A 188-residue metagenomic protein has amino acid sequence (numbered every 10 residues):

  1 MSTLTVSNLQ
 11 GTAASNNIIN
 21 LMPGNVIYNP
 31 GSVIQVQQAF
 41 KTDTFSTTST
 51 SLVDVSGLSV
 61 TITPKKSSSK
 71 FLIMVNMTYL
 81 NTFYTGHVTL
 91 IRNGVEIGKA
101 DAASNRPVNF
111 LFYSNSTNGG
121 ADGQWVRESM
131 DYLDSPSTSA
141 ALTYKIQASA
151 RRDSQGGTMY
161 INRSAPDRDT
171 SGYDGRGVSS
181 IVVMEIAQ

Functional and structural regions predicted by a protein language model:
M1, G31-I34, S68, V178: Sequence-level motif detector for i,i+2 pairs with an aromatic at +2
M1, L9, T78-T82: Short linear motifs in intrinsically disordered
M1, V6, A14, Y113-N115 (+1 more regions): Intrinsically disordered, low-complexity segments enriched in Ser/Pro/Gly/Ala and basic residues
T3-F45: Glycine-rich, low-complexity segments
T3-T5, T63, T143: Ser/Thr-centric signal marking residues that sit in or immediately flank functional binding/regulatory motifs
F40, S46-S51, P64-K70, M74-A141 (+1 more regions): Terminal beta-strand-rich extracellular "head" domains that mediate receptor/glycan or other ligand binding
D54-S56: Short, solvent-exposed loop/turn segments enriched in Ser/Thr/Gly
L58-V60: Extended, low-complexity regulatory regions
